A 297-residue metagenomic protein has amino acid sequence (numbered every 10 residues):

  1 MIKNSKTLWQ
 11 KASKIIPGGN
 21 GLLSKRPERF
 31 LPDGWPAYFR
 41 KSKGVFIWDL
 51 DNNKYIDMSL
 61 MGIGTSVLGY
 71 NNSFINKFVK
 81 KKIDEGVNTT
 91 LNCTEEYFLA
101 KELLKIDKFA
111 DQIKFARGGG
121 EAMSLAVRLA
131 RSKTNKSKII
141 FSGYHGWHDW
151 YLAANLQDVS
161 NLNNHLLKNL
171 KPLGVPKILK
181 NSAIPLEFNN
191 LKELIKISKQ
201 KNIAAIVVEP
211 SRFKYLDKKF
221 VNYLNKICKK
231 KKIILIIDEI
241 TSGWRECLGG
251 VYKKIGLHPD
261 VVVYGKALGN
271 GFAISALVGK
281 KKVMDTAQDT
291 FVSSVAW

Functional and structural regions predicted by a protein language model:
M1-W297: Conserved N-terminal phosphate-binding loop of PLP-dependent enzymes in the Aspartate aminotransferase
